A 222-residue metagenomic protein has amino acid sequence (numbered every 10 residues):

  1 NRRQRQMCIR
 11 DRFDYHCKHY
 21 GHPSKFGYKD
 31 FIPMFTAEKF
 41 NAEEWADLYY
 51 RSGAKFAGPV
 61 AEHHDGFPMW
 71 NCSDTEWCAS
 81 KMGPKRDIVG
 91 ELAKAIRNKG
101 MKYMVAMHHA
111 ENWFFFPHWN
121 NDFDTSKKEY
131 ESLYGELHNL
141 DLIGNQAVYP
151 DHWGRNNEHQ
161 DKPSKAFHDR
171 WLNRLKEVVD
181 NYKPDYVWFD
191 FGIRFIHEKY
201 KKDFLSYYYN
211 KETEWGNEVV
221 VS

Functional and structural regions predicted by a protein language model:
N1-I9: Single conserved hydrophobic/aromatic residue that forms the stacking wall/gate of nucleotide- or nucleobase-binding
R10-F13, S52-K85, E111-N121, R170 (+3 more regions): Aromatic-lined carbohydrate-binding/catalytic grooves of carbohydrate-active enzymes
R10-Y28, E218-V219: C-terminal regulatory domains involved in ligand/effector binding and gene-expression control
H22-A42, N71-I88, W153-D169, W188-K199: The substrate-binding groove and active-site-proximal loops of carbohydrate-active enzymes, especially glycoside
Y49, I96, V187: Conserved, mostly hydrophobic/aromatic
G90-G100, Y209: Surface-exposed amphipathic alpha-helices with a cationic face
R97-F114, F189-G192, T213-S222: Aromatic-lined carbohydrate-recognition surfaces of secreted/lumenal glycan-active proteins
A110-Y182, F191: Active-site-adjacent "subsite" loops/lids of carbohydrate-active enzymes
